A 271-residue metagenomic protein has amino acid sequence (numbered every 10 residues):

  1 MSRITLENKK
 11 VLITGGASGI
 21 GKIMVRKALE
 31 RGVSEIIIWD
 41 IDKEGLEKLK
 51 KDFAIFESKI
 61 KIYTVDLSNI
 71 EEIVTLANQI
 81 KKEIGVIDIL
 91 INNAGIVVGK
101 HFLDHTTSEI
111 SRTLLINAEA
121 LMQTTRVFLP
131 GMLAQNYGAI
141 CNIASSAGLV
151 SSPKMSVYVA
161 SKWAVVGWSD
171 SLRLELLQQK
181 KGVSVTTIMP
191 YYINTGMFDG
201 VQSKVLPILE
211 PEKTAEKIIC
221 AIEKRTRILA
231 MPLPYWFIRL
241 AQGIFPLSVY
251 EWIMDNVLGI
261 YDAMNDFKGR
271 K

Functional and structural regions predicted by a protein language model:
S2-I37: Canonical Rossmann dinucleotide-binding motif of NAD(H)/NADP(H)-dependent dehydrogenases/reductases, specifically
K43-E44, Y63-T75, T107: The beta1-alpha1 cofactor-binding region of Rossmann-like NAD(H)/NADP(H)-dependent oxidoreductases
N93-V98: Conserved NAD(P)H cofactor-binding loop of Rossmann-fold oxidoreductase domains
H101-F102, T106-S111: Substrate-binding pocket helix/loop in short-chain dehydrogenase/reductase
T125, S161: Active-site helix of classical SDR
S145: Residue(s) in the substrate-gating loop at a strand-loop-helix junction that position the organic substrate next
T187, S203-R239: C-terminal helical subdomain
